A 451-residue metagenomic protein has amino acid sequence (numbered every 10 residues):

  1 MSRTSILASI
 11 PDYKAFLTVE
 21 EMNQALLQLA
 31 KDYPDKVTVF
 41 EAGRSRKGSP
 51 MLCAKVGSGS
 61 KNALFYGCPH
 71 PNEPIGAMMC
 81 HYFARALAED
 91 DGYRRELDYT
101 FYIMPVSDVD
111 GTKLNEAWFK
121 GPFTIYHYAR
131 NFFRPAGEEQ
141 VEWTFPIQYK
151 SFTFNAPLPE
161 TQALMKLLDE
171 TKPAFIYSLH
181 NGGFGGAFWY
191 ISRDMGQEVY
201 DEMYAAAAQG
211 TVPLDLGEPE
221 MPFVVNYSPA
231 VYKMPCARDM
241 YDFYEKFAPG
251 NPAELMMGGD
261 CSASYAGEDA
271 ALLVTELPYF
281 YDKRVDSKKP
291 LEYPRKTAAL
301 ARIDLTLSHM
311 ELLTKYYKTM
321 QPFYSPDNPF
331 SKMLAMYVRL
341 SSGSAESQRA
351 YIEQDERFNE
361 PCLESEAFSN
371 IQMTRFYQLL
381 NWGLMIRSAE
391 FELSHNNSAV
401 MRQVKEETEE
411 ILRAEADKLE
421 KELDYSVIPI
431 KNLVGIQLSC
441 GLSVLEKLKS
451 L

Functional and structural regions predicted by a protein language model:
M1-M51: Short glycine- and acidic-rich boundary segments immediately preceding or forming the N-terminal edge of structured
S2-F16, A156, E160, M195-L451: C-terminal accessory segments enriched in acidic
V39, C53, I103, I176 (+1 more regions): Conserved beta-strand scaffold positions in the cores of enzyme catalytic domains, especially in NTP/NDP-utilizing
L52-S60: Short beta-strand-to-loop junctions in surface cap/lid or active-site-entrance loops
S60-N62, I75, L87-E198, A208 (+3 more regions): Active-site/substrate-binding loop(s) of hydrolase catalytic cores
L64-P69: Short glycine-rich or small-residue beta-strand-to-loop segments that form or flank ligand, phosphate, metal/Fe-S
H70, D108, G182, E220 (+1 more regions): Catalytic metal-binding/acid-base residues of hydrolase active sites
H70-M78: Di-metal (Zn2+ and/or Mg2+/Mn2+) metal-binding site signature of metallo-dependent hydrolases with the MBL/beta-CASP
